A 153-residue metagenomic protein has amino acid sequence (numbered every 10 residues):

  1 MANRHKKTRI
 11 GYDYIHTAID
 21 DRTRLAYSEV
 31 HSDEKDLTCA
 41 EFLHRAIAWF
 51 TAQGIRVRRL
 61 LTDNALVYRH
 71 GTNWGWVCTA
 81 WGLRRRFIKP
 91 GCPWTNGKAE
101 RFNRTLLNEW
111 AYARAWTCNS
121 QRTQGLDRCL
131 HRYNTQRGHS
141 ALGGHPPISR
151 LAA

Functional and structural regions predicted by a protein language model:
M1-D20: Extended, low-complexity cationic-aromatic segments
H5, G11-Y12, E29-Q53: Active-site beta-loop-alpha junctions of metal-dependent nucleic acid enzymes, especially the RNase H-like/DDE
L25-E29, R86-I88: Short small-residue beta-strand/loop micro-motif enriched in glycine and branched aliphatics
E34, A52-H70, G91, N96 (+1 more regions): Acidic/histidine-rich, metal-coordinating catalytic segments
K35, C39, H70, A99 (+1 more regions): Hydrophobic (often cysteine-bearing) scaffold residues that line and stabilize catalytic clefts of nucleotide/cofactor
L43, N73-G75: Distinct, well-ordered alpha-helical segments
R59-A65, C78-K98, A115-T117: RNase H-like polynucleotidyl transferase catalytic core
W81, R104-A153: C-terminal domain-tail junction helix/linker
